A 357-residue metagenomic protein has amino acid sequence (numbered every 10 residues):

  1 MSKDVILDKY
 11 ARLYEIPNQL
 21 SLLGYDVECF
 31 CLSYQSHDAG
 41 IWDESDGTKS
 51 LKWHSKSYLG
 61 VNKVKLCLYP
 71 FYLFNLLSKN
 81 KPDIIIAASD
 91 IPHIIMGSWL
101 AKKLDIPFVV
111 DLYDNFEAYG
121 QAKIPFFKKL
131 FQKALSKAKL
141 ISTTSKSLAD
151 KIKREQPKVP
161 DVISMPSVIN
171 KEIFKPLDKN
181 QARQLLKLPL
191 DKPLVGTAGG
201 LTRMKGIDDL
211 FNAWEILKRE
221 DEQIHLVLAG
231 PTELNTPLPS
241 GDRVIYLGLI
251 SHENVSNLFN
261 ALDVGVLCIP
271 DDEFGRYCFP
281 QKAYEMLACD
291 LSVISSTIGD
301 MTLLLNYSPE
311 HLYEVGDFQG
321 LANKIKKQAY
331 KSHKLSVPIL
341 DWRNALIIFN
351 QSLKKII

Functional and structural regions predicted by a protein language model:
M1-I41, E215-R219: N-terminal subdomain of nucleotide-sugar transferases
L7, K205, E253-V255, G265-E285 (+1 more regions): Nucleotide-sugar-dependent
Y14-N18, F71-N75, I95, W99-K103 (+1 more regions): Membrane-proximal helix-turn-helix segments that form the acceptor-binding/catalytic region of lipid-linked
Q19, C31, E117, F131-Q132 (+1 more regions): Donor nucleotide-sugar binding/catalytic pocket of nucleotide-sugar-dependent glycosyltransferases
G40-E44, K175-L188: A short helix/loop element that forms part of the nucleotide-sugar donor recognition site in Leloir-type
N235-F259: Nucleotide-activated donor-binding/catalytic signature segment of Leloir-type glycosyltransferases, i.e., the conserved
Y307-F318, K326-Y330: Conserved acidic donor-binding segment of nucleotide-sugar-dependent glycosyltransferases
Y330-I357: A charged, aromatic-enriched C-terminal amphipathic alpha-helix characteristic of glycosyltransferases across folds
